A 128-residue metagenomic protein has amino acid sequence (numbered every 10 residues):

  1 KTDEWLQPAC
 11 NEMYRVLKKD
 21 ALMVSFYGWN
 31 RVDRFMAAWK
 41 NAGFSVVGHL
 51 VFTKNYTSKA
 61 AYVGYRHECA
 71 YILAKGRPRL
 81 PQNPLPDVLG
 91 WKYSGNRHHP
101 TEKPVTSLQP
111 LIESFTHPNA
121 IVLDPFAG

Functional and structural regions predicted by a protein language model:
K1-A127: Core catalytic lobe of class I
